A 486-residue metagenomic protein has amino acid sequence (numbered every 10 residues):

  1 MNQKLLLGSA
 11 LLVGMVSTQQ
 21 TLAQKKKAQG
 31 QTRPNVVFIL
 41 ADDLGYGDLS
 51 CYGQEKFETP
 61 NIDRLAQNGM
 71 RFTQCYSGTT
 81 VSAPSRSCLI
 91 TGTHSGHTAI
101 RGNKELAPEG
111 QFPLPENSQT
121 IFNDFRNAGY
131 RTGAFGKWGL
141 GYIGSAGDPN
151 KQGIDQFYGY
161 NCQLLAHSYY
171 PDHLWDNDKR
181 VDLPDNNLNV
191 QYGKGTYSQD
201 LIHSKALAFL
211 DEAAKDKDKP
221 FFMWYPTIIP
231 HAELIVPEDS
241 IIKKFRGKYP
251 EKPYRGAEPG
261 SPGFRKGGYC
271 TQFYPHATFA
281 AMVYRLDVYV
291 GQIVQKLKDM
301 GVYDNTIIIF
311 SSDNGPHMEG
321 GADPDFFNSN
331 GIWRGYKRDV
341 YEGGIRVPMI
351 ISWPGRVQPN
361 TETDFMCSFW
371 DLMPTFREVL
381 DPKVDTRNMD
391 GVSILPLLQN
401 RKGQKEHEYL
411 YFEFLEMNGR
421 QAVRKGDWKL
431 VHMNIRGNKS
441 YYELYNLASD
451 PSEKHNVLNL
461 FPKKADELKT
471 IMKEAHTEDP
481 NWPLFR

Functional and structural regions predicted by a protein language model:
M1-Q31: Bacterial Sec-dependent N-terminal signal peptides
A28-Q31, A41-F57, T73, T80 (+7 more regions): Active-site-proximal cap/lid insertion segments
V37-L40, R71-S77, S82-A83, C88-T91 (+12 more regions): Structural recognition of the beta-strand scaffold that forms the well-ordered cores of secreted hydrolase catalytic
Y46-G133, I143-G144, A166, N177-R180: Active-site segment of extracytoplasmic enzymes that catalyze sulfate/phosphate-ester chemistry
G78, L114, K337-E342, R401 (+3 more regions): Short Gly/Pro-enriched turn/cap motifs at secondary-structure boundaries
L89, K137, Y303-T306, S352 (+1 more regions): Polar, surface-exposed loop/tail segments that function as active-site lids or cofactor/substrate-recognition elements
N150-G153: Short, structured coil segments at secondary-structure junctions
N177, R424-G426: Short strand-coil-strand connectors
